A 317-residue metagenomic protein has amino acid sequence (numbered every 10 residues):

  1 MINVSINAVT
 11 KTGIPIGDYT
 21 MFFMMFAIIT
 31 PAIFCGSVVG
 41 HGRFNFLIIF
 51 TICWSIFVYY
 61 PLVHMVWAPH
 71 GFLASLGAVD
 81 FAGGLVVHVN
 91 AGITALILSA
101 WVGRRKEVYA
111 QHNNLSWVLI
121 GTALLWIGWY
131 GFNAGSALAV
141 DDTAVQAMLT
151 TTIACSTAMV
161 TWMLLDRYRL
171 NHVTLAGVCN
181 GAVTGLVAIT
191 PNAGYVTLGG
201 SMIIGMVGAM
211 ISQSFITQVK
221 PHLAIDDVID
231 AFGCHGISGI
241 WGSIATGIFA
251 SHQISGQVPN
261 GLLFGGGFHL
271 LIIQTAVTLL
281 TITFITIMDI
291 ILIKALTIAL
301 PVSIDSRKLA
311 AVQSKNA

Functional and structural regions predicted by a protein language model:
M1-A317: Glycine- and aromatic-enriched membrane alpha-helices
